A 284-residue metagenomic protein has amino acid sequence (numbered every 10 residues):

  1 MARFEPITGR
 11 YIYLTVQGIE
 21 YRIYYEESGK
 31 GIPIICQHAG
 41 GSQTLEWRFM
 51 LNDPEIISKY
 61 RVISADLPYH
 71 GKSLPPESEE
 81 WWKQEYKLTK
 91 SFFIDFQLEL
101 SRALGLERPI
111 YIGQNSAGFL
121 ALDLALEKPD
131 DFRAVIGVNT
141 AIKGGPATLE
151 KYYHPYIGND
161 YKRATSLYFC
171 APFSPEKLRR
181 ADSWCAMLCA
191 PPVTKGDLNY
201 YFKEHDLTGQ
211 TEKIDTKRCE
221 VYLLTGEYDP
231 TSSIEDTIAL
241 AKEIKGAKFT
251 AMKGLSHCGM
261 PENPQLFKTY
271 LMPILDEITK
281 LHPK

Functional and structural regions predicted by a protein language model:
M1-C36, I56-Y60, L106, M272-K284: Alpha/beta-hydrolase fold catalytic core
Q17-E79: Conserved HGGG/HGGXW glycine-rich cap/lid loop of the alpha/beta-hydrolase fold
G18, S64-I112, T269: Active-site loop/oxyanion-hole signature of alpha/beta-hydrolase fold enzymes
L122-E127, D131-R163: Flexible "cap/lid" loop of the alpha/beta hydrolase fold
P146-A147, G158-T216: Conserved alpha/beta-hydrolase catalytic His-Asp/Glu region
K217, L223-T225: Short beta-strand/loop motif that positions the catalytic acidic residue of the alpha/beta-hydrolase fold
E227-S232: Acidic catalytic loop of the alpha/beta-hydrolase fold
A247-K284: Catalytic active-site module of serine/aspartate enzymes centered on a nucleophile-bearing elbow/loop
